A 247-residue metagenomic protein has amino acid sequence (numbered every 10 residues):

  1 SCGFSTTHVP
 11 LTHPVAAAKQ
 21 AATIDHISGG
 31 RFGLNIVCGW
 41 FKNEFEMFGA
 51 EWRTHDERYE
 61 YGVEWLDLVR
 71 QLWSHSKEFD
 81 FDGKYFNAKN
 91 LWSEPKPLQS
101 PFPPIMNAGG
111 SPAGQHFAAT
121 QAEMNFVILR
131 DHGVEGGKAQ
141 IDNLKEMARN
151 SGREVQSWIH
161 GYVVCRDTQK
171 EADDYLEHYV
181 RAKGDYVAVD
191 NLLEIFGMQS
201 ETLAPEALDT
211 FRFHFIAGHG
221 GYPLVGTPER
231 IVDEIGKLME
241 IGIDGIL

Functional and structural regions predicted by a protein language model:
C2-S5, F32-I36, P104-A108, E123-I128 (+2 more regions): Hydrophobic faces of well-ordered beta-strands that scaffold small-molecule active sites in alpha/beta enzyme cores
V9-H26: Glycine-rich anion/phosphate-binding loops
A16-Q20, A108-F117, T227-K237: Short, acidic/polar
I27, T120-Q121, I241: Structural motif
G33-G39, L208-R212: Non-cysteine beta-strand/loop elements that form the S-adenosyl-L-methionine
K42-W52: Acidic/polar active-site rim loop that often engages polyanionic ligands
F48, D56-L98, H132-I241: An alpha-helical appendage that flanks or caps ligand/catalytic pockets
S111-N125, D131-E135, N143: Long hydrophobic segments that form regular secondary structure
